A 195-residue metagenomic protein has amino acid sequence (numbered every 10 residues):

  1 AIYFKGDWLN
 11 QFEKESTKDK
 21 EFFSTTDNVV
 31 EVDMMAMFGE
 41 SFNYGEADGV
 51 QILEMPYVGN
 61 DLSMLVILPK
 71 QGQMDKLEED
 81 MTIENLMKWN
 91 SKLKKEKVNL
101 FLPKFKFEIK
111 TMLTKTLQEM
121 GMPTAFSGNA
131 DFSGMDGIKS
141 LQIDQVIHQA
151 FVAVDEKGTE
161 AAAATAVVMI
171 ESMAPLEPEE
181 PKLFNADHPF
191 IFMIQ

Functional and structural regions predicted by a protein language model:
A1-Q195: Secretory/exported precursors with cleavable N-terminal leaders
